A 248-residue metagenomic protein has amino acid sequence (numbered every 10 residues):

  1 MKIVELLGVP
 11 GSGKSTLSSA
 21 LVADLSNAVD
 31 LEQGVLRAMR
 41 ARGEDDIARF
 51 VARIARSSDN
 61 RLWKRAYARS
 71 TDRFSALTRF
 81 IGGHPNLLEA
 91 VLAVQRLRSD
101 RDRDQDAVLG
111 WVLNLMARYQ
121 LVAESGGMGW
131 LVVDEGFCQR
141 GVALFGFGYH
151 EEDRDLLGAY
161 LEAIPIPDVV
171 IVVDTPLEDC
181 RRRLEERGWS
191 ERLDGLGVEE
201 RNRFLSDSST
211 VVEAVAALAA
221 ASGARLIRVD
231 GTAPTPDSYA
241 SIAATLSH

Functional and structural regions predicted by a protein language model:
L6: Hydrophobic anchor at the beta1->P-loop junction of P-loop NTPases
V9: P-loop (Walker A) phosphate-binding loop of NTP-binding proteins
S12: ATP-binding Walker
S15: Walker A/P-loop
V22-D100: N-terminal phosphate/diphosphate-binding loop that engages ATP/GTP or pyrophosphate donors across diverse enzyme folds
G129, V133-G136, A163-E186: Conserved phosphate-donor/acceptor-positioning beta-strand/loop module used by diverse small-molecule
R181-H248: NTP-dependent small-molecule kinase module
